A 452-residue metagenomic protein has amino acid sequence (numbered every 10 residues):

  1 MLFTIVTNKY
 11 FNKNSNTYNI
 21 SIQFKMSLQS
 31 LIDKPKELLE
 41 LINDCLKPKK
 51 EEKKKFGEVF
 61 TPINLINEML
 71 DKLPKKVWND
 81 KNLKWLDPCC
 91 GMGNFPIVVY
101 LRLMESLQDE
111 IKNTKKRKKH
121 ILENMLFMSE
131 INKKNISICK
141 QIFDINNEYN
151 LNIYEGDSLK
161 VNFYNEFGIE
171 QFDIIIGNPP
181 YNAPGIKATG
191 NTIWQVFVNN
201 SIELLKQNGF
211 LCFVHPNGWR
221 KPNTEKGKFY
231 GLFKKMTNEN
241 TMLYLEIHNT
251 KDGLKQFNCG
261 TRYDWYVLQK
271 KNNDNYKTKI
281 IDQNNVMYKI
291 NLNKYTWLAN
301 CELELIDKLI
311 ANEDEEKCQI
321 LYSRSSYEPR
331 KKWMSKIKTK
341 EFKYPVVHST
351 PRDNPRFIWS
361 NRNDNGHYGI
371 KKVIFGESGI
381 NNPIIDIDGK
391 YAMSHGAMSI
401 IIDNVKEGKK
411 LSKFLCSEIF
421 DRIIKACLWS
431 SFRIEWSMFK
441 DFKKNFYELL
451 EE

Functional and structural regions predicted by a protein language model:
M1-T4, K84: Coupling/switch/interface segments within P-loop NTPase motor domains and analogous charged loops in nucleic-acid
F3-F11, I20-N79: S-adenosyl-L-methionine
E52, F56, K251-E452: C-terminal substrate-recognition regions of SAM-dependent nucleic acid methyltransferases
K54-K55, L65, C89-I97, M104 (+3 more regions): Signature of N6-adenine DNA methyltransferases within the class I
P62-E68, K72-N162, I193: Conserved S-adenosyl-L-methionine
L83, D173, K372: Conserved acidic residues
